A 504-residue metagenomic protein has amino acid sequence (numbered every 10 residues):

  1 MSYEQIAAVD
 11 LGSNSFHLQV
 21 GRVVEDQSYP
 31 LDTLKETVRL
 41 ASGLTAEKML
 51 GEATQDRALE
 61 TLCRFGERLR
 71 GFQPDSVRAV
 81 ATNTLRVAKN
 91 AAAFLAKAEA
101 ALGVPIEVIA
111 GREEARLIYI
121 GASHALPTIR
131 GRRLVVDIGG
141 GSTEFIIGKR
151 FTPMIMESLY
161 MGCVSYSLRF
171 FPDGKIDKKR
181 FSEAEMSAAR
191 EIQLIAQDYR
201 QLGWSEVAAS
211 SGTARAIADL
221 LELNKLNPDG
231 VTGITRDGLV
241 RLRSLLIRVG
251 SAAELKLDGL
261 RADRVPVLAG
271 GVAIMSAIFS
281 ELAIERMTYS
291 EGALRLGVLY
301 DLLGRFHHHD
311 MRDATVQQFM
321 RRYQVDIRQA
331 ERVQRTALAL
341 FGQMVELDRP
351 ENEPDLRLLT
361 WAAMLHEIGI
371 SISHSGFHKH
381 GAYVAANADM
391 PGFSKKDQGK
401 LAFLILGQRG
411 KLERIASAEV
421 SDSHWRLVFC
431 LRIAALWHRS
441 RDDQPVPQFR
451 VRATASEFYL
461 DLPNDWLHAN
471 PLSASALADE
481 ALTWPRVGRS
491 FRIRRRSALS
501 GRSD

Functional and structural regions predicted by a protein language model:
S2-Y29: N-terminal basic/disordered segments at the start of proteins
Y3-I6, V23, R39, G43-F72 (+5 more regions): Helical "lid/coupling" subdomains associated with nucleotide-phosphate turnover
F16, S28, T143, P153 (+1 more regions): Hydrophobic residues embedded in beta-strands of well-ordered beta-sheets
L34-V38: A structural signal for short, well-ordered beta-strand segments
S76-A79: Conserved beta-strand/loop subsegment of P-loop NTPase cores
L134-S142, I146: A generic, well-ordered mixed alpha/beta core segment in the N-terminal half of proteins
N470-F491: Short, non-transmembrane amphipathic alpha-helical segments
V487-R502: A short amphipathic beta-strand at an alpha->beta junction
